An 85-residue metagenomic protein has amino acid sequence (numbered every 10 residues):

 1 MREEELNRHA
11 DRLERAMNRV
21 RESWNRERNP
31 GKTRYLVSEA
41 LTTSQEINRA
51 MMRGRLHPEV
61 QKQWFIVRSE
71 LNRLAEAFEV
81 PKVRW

Functional and structural regions predicted by a protein language model:
M1-S23: Alpha-helical segments in soluble extracytoplasmic regions
E3-D11, G31-L41, P58-R68: Short, charged, amphipathic alpha-helical segments
R19-R34, A50-Q61: Short, solvent-exposed, charged loop/turn and helix-capping segments that join or cap alpha-helices on peripheral
T42-W85: C-terminal amphipathic alpha-helix
